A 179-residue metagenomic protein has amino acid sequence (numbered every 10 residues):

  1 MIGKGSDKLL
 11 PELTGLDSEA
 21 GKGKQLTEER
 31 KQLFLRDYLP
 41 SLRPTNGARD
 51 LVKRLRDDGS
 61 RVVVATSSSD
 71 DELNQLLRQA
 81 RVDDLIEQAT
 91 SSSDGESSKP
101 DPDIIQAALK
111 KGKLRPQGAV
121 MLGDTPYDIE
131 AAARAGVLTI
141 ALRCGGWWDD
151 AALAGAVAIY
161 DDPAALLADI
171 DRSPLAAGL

Functional and structural regions predicted by a protein language model:
M1-D58, V82: N-terminal helical cap/lid subdomain that shapes the substrate entry/recognition surface in HAD-like hydrolases
M1-K4, S18-G21, L39-N46, V64-S68 (+5 more regions): Residues at secondary-structure transition points
L9-E19, K31, L35-L39, T66-L73 (+2 more regions): Phosphate-binding glycine-rich loops and adjacent basic patches that engage nucleotide phosphates, nucleic-acid
K53-R56, S69-D70, N74-L179: Asp-based, Mg2+/Mn2+-dependent phosphohydrolase catalytic module
